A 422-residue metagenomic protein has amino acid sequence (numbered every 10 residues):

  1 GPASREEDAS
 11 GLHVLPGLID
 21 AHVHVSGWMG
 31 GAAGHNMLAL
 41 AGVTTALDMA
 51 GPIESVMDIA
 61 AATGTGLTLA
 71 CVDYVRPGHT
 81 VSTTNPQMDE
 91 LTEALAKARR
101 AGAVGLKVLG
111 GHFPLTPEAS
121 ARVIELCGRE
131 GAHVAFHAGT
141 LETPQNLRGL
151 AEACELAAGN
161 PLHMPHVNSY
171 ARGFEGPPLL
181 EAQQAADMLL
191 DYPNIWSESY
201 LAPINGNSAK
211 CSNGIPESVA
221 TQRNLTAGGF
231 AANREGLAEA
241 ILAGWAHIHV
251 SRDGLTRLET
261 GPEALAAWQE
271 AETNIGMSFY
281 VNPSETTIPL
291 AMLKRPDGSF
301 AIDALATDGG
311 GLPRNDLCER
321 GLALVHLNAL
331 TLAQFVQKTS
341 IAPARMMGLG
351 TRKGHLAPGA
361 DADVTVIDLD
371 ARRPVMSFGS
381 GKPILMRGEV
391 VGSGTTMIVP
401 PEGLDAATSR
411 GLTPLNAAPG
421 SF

Functional and structural regions predicted by a protein language model:
P2-A39, A407-R410, F422: Replace "His-x-His-based motif
S4-D8, L69-C71, W196, S377: Conserved beta-strand scaffold positions in the cores of enzyme catalytic domains, especially in NTP/NDP-utilizing
L15-H24, L47-M49, E198, L305-T307: Active-site neighborhood of phospho(di)ester-bond hydrolases with catalytic His/Asp-centered motifs
L18-W28, G110, V134-L141: Histidine-centered catalytic micro-motifs
A33-F113, E125-C127, G131-A132: Divalent-metal coordination cores built from histidine and acidic residues
N36-A41, A138, R295-I302, G309 (+1 more regions): Active-site microenvironment of metallo-dependent hydrolases
G51-I53, Y74-V75, G111, A138-L141 (+2 more regions): Short, ordered loop/turn segments at secondary-structure junctions
M88-K107, P114-A271, V281-A301: Histidine/acidic residue-rich metal-binding segments in metalloenzymes
